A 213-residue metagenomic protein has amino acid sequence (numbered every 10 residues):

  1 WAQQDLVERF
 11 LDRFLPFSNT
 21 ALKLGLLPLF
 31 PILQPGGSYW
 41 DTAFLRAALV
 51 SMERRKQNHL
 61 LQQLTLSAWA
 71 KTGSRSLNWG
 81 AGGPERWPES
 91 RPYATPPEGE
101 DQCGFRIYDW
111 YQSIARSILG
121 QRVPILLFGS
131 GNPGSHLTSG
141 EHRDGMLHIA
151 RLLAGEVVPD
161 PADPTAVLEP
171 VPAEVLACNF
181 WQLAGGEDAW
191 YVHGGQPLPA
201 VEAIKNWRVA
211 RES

Functional and structural regions predicted by a protein language model:
W1-F44: Substrate-binding cleft of extracellular glycoside hydrolase catalytic domains
W1-V7, T42-L45, G80-G82, G140-H142 (+1 more regions): Short, glycine/charged-enriched secondary-structure capping and boundary segments
L11-G25, Q102-P172: Catalytic-core region of carbohydrate-active enzymes that cleave or remodel glycosidic bonds
L24, F30-Q34, L45-F105, Q112 (+3 more regions): Aromatic- and acid-rich polysaccharide-binding/catalytic face of secreted or lumenal carbohydrate-active enzymes
M52-N58, S135-S213: Aromatic-rich peripheral "rim/lid" segments of glycoside hydrolase catalytic domains that contact and position glycan
T95, Y111-S113, V192-H193, V209: Intrinsically disordered, low-complexity regions enriched in small/polar residues
